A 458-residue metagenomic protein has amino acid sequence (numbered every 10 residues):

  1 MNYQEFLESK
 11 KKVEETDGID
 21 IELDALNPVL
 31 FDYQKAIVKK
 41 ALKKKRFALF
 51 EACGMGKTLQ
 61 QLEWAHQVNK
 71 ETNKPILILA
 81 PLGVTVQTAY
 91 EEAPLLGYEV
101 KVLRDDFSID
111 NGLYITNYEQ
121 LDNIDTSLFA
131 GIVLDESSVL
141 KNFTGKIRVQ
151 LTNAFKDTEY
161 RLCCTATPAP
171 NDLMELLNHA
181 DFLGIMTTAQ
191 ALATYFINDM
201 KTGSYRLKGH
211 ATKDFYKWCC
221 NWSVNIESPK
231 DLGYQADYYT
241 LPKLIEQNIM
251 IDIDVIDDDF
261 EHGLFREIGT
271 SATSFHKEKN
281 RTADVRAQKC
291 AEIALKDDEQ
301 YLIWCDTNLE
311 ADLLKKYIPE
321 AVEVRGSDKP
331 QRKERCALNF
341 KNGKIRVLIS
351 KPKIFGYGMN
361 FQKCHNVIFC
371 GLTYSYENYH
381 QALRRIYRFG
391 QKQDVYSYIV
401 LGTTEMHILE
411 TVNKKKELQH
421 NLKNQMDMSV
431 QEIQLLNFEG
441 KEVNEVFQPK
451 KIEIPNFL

Functional and structural regions predicted by a protein language model:
K12-F50: Conserved pre-motif I regulatory segment
K44-W64: Walker A/P-loop
T58-E63, N73-L96, P170-E175, D306-N308: Conserved Walker A/P-loop ATP-binding site and its immediately adjacent core in helicase/helicase-like ATPase domains
N73-P75, G131, V139, R148-D231 (+2 more regions): Conserved P-loop NTPase motor "coupling/switch" region that bridges the ATPase
L128-V133, E175-N178, M359-L372, V395-I399: A short beta-strand element within the Helicase C-terminal
S274, K279-D306: Conserved interdomain hinge at the start of the Helicase C-terminal
L302-W304, D312-K315, P319-F355: Conserved helicase ATPase core of P-loop NTP-dependent helicases/translocases
Y374-L458: A conserved SF2-helicase RecA2
